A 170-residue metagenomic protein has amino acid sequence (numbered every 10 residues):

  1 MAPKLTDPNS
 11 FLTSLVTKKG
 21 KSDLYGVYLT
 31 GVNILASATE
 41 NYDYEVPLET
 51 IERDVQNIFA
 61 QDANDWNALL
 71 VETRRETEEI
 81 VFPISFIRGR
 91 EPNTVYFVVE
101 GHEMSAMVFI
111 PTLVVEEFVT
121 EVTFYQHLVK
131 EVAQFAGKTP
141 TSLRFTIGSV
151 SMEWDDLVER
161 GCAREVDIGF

Functional and structural regions predicted by a protein language model:
M1-F170: Terminal, non-catalytic protein-protein interaction segments that mediate quaternary/complex assembly
